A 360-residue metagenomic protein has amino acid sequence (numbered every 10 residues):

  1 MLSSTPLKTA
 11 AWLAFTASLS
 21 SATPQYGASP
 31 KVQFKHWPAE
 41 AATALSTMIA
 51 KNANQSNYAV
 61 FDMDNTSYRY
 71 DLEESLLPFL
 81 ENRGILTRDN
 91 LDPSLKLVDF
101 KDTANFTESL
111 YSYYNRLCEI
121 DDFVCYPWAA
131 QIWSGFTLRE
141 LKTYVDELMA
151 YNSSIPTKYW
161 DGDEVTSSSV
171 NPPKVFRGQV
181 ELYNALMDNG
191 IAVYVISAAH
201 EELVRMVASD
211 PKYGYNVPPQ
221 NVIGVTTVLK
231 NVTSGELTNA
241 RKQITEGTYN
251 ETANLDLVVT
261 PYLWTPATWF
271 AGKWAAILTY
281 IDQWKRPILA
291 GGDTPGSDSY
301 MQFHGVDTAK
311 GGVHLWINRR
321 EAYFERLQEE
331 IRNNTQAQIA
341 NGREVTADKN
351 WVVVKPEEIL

Functional and structural regions predicted by a protein language model:
L2-M63, D71, L76-D99: Non-catalytic pre-domain segments flanking phosphatase-related domains
S18-S20, F61, T137, P218 (+1 more regions): Generic detector of short, well-ordered, non-transmembrane alpha-helical segments enriched in hydrophobic residues
L19-P24, Y111-D121, T248-Y249: Short, compositionally biased low-complexity segments
T23-V32, H36-E40, A50, T143-Y194 (+1 more regions): C-terminal cap/substrate-recognition subdomain and adjoining C-terminal extension of metal-dependent phosphatase-like
F61, N65, G291-D293: Active-site flanking residues adjacent to catalytic metal/cofactor-binding acidic residues
Y68: Mobile, glycine-rich extracellular loop/lid and propeptide segments that shape or gate substrate/ligand access
D71, F123-V124, E202, A271: A generic alpha-helix surface/boundary motif
L72-L76, L80-E81, L86-V170: A metal-dependent, Asp-based hydrolase signature
